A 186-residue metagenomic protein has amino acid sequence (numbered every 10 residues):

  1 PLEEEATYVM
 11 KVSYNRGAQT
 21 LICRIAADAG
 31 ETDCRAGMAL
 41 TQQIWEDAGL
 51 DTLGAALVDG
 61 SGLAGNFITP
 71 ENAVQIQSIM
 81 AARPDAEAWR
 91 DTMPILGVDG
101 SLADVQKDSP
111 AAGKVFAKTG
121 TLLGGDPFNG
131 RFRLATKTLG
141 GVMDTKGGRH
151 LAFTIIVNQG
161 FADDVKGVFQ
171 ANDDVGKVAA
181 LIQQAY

Functional and structural regions predicted by a protein language model:
P1-T92: A small/polar active-site loop signature that marks catalytic segments
A56-Y186: C-terminal soluble interaction/assembly domains
